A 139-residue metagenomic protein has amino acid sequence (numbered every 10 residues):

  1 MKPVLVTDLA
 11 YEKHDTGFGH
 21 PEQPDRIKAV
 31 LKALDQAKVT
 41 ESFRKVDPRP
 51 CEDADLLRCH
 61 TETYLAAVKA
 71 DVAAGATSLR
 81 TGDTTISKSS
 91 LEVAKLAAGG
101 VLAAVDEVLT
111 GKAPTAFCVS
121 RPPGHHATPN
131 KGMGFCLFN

Functional and structural regions predicted by a protein language model:
M1-N139: HDAC/HDAC-like amidohydrolase catalytic core signature
